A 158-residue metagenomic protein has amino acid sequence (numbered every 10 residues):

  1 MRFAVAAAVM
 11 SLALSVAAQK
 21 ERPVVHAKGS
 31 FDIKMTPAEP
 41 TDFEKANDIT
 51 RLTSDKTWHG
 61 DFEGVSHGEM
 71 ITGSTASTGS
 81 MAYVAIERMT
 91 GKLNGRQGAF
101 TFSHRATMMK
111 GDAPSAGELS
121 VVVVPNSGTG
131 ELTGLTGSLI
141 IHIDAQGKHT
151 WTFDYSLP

Functional and structural regions predicted by a protein language model:
M1-A4, F102: Positively charged n-region of N-terminal signal peptides that target proteins for export
A4-S15: Bacterial N-terminal signal peptides
Q19-P158: Beta-strand-enriched cores of mature, soluble protein domains
